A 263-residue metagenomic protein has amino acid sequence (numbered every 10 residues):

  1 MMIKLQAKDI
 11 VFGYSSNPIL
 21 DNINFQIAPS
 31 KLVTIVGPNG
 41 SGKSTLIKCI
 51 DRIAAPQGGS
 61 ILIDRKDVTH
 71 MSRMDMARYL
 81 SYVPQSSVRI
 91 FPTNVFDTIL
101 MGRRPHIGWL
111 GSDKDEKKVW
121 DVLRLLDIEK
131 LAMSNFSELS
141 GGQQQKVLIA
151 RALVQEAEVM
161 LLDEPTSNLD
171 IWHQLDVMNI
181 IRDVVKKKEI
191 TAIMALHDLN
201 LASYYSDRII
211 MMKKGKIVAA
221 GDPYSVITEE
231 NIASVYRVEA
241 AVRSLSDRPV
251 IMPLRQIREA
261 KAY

Functional and structural regions predicted by a protein language model:
V36-P38: The feature captures the beta-strand-to-loop junction immediately N-terminal to the Walker
D51: Helix-to-loop junction immediately C-terminal to a conserved catalytic motif
G59-D67, M76: Conserved ABC transporter NBD signature motif
L100, D113-L131, E156: Conserved ABC ATPase "signature" region
N135-L139, Q143: Conserved ABC ATPase signature
M160-E164: Catalytic Walker B motif of ABC-type/P-loop ATPase nucleotide-binding domains
Y236-Y263: ABC ATPase nucleotide-binding domains
